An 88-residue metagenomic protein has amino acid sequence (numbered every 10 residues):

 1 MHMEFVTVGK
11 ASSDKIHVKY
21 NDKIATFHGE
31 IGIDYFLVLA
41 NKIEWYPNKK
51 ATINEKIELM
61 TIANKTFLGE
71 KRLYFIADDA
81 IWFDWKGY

Functional and structural regions predicted by a protein language model:
M1-I33: Amphipathic, interaction-prone secondary-structure segments
Y35-Y88: Acidic, low-complexity intrinsically disordered segments
